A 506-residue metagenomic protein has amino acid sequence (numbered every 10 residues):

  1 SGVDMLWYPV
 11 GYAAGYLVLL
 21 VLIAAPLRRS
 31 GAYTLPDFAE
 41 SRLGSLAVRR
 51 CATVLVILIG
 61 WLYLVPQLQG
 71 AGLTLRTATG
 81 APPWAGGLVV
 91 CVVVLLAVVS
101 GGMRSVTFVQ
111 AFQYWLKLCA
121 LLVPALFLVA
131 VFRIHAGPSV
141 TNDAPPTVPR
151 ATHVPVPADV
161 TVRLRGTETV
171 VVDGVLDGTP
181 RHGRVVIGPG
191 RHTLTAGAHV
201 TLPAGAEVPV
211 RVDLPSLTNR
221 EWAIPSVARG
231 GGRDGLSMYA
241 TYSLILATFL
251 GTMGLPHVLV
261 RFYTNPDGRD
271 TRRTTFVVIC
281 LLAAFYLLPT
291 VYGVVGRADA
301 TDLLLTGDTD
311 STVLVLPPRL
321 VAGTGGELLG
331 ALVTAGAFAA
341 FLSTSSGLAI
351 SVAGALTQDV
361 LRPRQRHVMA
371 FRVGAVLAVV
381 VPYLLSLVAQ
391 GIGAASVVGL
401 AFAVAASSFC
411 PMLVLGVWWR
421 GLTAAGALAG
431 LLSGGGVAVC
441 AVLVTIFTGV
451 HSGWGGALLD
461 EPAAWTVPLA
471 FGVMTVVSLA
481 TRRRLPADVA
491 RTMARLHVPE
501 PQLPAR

Functional and structural regions predicted by a protein language model:
S1-R506: Membrane-embedded helix-loop-helix hairpins and adjacent transmembrane boundary segments in multi-pass transporters
